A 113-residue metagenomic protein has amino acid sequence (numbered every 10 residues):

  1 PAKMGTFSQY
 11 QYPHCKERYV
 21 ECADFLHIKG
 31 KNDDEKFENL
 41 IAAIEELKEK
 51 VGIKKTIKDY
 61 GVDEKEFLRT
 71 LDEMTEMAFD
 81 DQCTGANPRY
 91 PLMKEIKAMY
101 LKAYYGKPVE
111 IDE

Functional and structural regions predicted by a protein language model:
P1-F67, V109: Gly/Pro-rich interdomain helix-loop hinge
E66-E113: Short, amphipathic C-terminal "tail helix"
